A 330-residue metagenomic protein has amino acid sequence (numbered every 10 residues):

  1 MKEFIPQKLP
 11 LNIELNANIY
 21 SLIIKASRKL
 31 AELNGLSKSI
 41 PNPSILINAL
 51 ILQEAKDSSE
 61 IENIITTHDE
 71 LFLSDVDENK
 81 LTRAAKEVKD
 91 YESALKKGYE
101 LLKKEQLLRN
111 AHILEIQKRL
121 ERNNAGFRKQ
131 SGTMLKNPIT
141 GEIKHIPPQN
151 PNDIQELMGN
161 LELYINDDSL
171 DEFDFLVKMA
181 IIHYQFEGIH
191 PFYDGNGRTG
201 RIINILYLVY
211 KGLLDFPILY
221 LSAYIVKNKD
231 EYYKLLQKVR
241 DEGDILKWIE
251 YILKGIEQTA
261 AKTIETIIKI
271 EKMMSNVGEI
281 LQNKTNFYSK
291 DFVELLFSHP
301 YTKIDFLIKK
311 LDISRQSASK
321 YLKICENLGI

Functional and structural regions predicted by a protein language model:
M1-I330: FIC/Doc superfamily catalytic core
